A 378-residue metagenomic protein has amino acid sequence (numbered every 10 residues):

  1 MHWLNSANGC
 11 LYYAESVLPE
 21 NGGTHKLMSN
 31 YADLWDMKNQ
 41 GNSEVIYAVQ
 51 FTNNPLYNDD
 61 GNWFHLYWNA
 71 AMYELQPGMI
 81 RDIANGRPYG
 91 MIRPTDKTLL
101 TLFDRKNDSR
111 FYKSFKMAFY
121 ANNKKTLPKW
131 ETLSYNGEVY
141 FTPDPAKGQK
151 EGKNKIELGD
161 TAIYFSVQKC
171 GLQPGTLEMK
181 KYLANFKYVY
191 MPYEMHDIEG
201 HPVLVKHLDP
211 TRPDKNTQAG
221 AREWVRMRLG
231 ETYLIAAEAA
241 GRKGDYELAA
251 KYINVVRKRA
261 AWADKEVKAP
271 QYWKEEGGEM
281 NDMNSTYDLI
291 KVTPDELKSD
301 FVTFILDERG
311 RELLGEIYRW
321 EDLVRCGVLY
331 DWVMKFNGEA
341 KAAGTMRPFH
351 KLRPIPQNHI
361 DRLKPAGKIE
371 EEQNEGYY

Functional and structural regions predicted by a protein language model:
M1-L18, Y47, F111-K113, E223-A260 (+2 more regions): Extended, hydrophobic/aromatic-rich amphipathic alpha-helical segments that build helical scaffolds
H2, D33-L99, H201-L229, R257 (+1 more regions): Long, intrinsically disordered, low-complexity segments
H2-Q173: An aromatic- and glycine-enriched ligand-binding surface/loop that stacks and positions planar moieties
H25-A32, L248, K265-A269, E316-Y318: Surface-exposed patches in mature extracellular/periplasmic domains of secreted proteins
K113, M117-A261: C-terminal substrate/ligand-recognition segments
F119, D264, D331: Surface-exposed, flexible loop/turn segments at secondary-structure boundaries
